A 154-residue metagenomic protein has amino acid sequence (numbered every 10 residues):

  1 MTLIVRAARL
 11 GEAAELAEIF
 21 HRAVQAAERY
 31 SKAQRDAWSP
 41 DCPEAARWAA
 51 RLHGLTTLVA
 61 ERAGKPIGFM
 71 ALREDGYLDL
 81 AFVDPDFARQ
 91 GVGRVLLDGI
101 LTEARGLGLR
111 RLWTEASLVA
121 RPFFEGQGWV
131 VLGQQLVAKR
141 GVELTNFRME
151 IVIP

Functional and structural regions predicted by a protein language model:
M1-G11, I153-P154: Conserved N-terminal entry element of GNAT/NAT acetyltransferase domains
E18-A46: Conserved GNAT-fold acetyl-CoA-binding loop/helix
P43-V59, Y77: A short helix-loop-beta-strand connector motif used in the catalytic cores of GNAT acetyltransferases and, in some
L55-G68, R73: Conserved beta-hairpin
E74-D86: Conserved acetyl-CoA binding element of GNAT-fold acetyltransferases
F87, G91-G99: Conserved acetyl-CoA pyrophosphate-binding loop and the N-cap/start of the following alpha-helix in GNAT-like
A104-S117: Conserved GNAT acetyl-CoA-binding A-motif
W113-E115, V130-R148: Conserved catalytic-core motifs of GNAT/GCN5-like acyltransferases
